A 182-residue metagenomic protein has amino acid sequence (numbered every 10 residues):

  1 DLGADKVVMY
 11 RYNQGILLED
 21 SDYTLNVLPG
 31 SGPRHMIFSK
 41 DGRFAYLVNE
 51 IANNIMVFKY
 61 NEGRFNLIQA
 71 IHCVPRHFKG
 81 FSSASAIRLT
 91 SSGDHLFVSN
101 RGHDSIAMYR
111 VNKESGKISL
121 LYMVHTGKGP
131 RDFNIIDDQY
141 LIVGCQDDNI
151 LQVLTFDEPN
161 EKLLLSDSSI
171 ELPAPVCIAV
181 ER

Functional and structural regions predicted by a protein language model:
D1-L2, S39, L47-E50, V98-R101 (+1 more regions): Conserved beta-strand positions in repeat-built beta-propeller and related beta-rich domains
D5-V7, N53-I55, D104-I106, N149-L151: Structural signal for beta-propeller blades
Y10-L17, F58-N66, Y109-G116, L154-K162: Short loop/turn segments immediately following beta-strands, especially the blade-tip and inter-blade linker loops
L18-L25, N66-C73, I118-H125, L163-E171: Beta-propeller fold detector
V27-G42, V74-G93, V124-Y140, S169-R182: Beta-rich, blade/repeat-based domains predominating in secreted/periplasmic proteins but also intracellular
V48-L96: Oxyanion-binding "anion nests"
A107-T155: C-terminal hydrophobic structural anchor segments that stabilize assembly/packing rather than catalytic chemistry
Q146-T155, L164-R182: Blade-level signature of beta-propeller repeat domains, shared across WD40, Kelch, NHL, RCC1 and BNR/Asp-box propellers
